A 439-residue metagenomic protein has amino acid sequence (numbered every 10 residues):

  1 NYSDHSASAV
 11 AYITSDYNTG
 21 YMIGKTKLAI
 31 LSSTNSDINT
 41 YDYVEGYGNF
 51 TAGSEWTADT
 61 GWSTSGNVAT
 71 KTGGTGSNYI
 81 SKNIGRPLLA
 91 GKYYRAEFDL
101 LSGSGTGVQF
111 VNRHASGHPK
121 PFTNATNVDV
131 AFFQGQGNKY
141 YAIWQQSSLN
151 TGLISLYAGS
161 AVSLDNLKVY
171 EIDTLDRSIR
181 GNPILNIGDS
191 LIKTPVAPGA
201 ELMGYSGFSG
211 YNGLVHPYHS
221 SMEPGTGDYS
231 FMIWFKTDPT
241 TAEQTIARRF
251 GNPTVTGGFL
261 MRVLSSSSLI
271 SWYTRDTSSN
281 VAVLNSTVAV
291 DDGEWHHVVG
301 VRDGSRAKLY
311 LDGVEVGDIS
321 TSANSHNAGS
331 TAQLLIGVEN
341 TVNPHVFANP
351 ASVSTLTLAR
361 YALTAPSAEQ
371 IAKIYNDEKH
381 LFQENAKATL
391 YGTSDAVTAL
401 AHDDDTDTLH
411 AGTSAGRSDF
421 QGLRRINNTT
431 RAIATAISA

Functional and structural regions predicted by a protein language model:
Y2-F208, P217-S220, F250: Extracellular and organelle-lumenal recognition/adhesion modules and their flexible linkers in secreted
S3, S8-Y21, T26, N35 (+5 more regions): Extracellular glycan-associated modules
E369: C-terminal active-site-capping segments
